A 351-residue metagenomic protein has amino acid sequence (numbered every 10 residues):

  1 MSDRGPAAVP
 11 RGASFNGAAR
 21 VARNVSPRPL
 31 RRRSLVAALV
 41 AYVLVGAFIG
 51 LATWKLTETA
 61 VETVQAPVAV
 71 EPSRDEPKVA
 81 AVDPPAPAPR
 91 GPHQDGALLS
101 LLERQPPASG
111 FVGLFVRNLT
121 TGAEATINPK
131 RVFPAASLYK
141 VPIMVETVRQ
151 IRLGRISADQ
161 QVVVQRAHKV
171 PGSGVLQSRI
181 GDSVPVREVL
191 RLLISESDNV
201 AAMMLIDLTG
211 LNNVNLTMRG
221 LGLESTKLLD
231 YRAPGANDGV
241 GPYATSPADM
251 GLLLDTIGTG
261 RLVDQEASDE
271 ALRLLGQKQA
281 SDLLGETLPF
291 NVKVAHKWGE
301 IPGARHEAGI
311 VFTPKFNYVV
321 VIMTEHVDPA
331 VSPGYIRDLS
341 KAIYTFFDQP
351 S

Functional and structural regions predicted by a protein language model:
S2-L101, L208, G260-Q279, I301-S351: Structured C-terminal helix/loop/strand segments within mature extracytoplasmic catalytic/sensor domains
G96-P129: A short, well-structured edge-of-sheet supersecondary motif
F111, M203-T259: Mid-domain, small-residue-enriched loop/turn segments at the edges of structured enzyme/sensor domains
R117-L119, R166-A167, I194-S197, L208 (+4 more regions): Active-site-proximal beta-strand/loop segments in catalytic clefts of secreted hydrolases
L119, A158-V175, T209-G210: Acidic helix-start/capping segments at beta-turn-to-alpha-helix junctions
G122, F133-V164, V320: Active-site SXXK
K169-L205, L211: Conserved catalytic neighborhood of penicillin-recognizing serine enzymes
V240-F290: A conserved catalytic-loop motif detector
